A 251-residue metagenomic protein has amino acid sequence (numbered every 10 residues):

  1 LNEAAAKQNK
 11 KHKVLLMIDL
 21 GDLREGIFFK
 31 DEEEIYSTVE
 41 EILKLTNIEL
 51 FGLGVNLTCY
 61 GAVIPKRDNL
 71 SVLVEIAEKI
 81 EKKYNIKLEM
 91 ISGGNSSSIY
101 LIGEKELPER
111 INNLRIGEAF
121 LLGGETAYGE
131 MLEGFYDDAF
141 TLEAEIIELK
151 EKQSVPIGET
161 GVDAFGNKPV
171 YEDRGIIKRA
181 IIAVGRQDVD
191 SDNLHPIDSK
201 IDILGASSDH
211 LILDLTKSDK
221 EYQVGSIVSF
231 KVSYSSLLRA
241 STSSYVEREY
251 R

Functional and structural regions predicted by a protein language model:
L1-E3, K7, I102-E109, Y222-Q223: Short loop/helix-cap segments at secondary-structure boundaries that form the rim of catalytic
L1-K10, A62-L70: Active-site-adjacent beta->alpha loops and helix N-cap segments on the catalytic face of soluble alpha/beta enzymes
K11-K13, R179: Structural motif
L16: Catalytic-face loop-and-helix region of soluble metabolic enzyme cores
D19-T141: Active-site loop/helix belt of alpha/beta enzymes
F28-K30, I147-L149, E247-R248: Short beta-strand-to-turn element immediately C-terminal to the catalytic PLP-Schiff-base lysine in fold type I
I99-I182, D188, H195-P196: Active-site loop ensemble at the mouth of alpha/beta enzyme cores that anchors a bound cofactor
Q153-R251: C-terminal accessory subdomain/extension
